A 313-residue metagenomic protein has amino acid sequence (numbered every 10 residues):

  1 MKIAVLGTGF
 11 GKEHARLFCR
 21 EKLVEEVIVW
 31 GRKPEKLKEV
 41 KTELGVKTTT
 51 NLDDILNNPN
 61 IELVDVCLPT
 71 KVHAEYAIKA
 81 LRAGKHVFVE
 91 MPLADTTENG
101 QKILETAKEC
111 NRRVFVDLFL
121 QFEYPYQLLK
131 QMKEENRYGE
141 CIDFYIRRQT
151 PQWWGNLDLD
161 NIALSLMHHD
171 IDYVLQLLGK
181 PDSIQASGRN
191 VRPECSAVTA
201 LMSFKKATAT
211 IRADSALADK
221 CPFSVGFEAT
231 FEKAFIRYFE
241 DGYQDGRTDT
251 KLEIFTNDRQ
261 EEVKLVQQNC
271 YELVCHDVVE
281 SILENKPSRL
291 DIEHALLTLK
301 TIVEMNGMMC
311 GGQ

Functional and structural regions predicted by a protein language model:
M1-E43: N-terminal Rossmann-like dinucleotide-binding module
V5, H14, L44-T106: Beta-loop-alpha module in the N-terminal Rossmann-like domain of NAD(P)-dependent dehydrogenases, especially those
T50, V89, V114-V116, Y238: Hydrophobic residues in well-ordered beta-strands that form the structural core
L63-L68, F204, D277-Q313: C-terminal helix-rich "cap/oligomerization" subdomain common to oxidoreductases
A94-W153: A contiguous active-site-proximal alpha/beta segment in oxidoreductase catalytic domains
D117-Y124, Q152-I184, C195-S196, H294-A295: Mid-domain beta-loop-alpha active-site segment that forms a flexible, acidic cofactor/metal-binding surface
S165-Q244, C275-E280, E284-K286: Contiguous beta-strand/loop segments that form the cofactor/metal-binding neighborhood of enzyme cores
E262-H276, L290: Active-site loop of classical SDR/Rossmann-like NAD(P)-dependent oxidoreductases, centered on the catalytic Tyr-X3-Lys
